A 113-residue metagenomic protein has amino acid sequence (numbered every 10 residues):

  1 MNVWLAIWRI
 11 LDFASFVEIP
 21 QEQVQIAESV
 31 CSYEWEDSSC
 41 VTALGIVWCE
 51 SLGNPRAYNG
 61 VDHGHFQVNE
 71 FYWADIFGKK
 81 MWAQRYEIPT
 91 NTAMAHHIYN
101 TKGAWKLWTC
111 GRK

Functional and structural regions predicted by a protein language model:
M1-L52: Export/targeting segments at the very N-terminus of extracytoplasmic proteins
N2, A6, Y33, F71 (+2 more regions): Short, low-complexity intrinsically disordered segments
F16-V17, S29-E34, P55-R56, G78-I88: Second-shell loop/turn segments in exported
E22-I26, S38-G45, H63, Q67-V68 (+1 more regions): Extracytoplasmic/secreted proteins, especially bacterial periplasmic and envelope-associated proteins
W35-L44, P55-N59, A104-K113: Surface-exposed patches in mature extracellular/periplasmic domains of secreted proteins
W48-L52, E70-W73, H96-L107: Sec-exported extracytoplasmic/periplasmic mature domains
N59-G78: Substrate-binding/active-site groove segments that recognize and process beta-1,4-linked N-acetyl-hexosamine
R85-T92, K106-R112: Noncatalytic linker/hinge segments flanking ATPase motor cores
